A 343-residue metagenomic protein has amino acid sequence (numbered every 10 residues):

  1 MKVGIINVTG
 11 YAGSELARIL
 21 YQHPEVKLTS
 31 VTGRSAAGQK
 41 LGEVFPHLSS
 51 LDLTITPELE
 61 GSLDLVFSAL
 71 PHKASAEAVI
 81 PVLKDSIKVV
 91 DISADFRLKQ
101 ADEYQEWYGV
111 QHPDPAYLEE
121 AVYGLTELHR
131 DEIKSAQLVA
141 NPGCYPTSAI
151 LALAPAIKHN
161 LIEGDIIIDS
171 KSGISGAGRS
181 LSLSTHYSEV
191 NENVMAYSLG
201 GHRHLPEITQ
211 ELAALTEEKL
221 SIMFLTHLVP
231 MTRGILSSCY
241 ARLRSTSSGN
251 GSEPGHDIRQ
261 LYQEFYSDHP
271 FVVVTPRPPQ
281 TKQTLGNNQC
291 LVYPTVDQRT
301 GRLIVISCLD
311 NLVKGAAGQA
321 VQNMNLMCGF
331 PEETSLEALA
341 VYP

Functional and structural regions predicted by a protein language model:
M1-E192, Y197-L199, T295-R299, Y342-P343: N-terminal Rossmann-like NAD(P) cofactor-binding subdomain of oxidoreductases, focused on the glycine-rich
K2-I5, A140, S238-Y240, V305-S307: Short glycine-rich or small-residue beta-strand-to-loop segments that form or flank ligand, phosphate, metal/Fe-S
E15, L151-P155, E207-E211, Q319 (+1 more regions): Alpha-helical scaffold segments in soluble metabolic enzymes
I19, H23, E211, L261-F265 (+2 more regions): Conserved short hydrophobic interaction patches
K27-L63, A69, G164-S170, I174-V305: C-terminal substrate-binding/catalytic lobe of Rossmann-fold NAD(P)-dependent oxidoreductases
S148-A149, N250, G315-A316: Secondary-structure boundary/capping motif
P155-H159, R242, N323-F330: Active-site catalytic microenvironments for nucleophilic, acid-base chemistry
V296-P343: NAD(P)-dependent Rossmann-like dehydrogenase/reductase catalytic/cofactor-binding core
